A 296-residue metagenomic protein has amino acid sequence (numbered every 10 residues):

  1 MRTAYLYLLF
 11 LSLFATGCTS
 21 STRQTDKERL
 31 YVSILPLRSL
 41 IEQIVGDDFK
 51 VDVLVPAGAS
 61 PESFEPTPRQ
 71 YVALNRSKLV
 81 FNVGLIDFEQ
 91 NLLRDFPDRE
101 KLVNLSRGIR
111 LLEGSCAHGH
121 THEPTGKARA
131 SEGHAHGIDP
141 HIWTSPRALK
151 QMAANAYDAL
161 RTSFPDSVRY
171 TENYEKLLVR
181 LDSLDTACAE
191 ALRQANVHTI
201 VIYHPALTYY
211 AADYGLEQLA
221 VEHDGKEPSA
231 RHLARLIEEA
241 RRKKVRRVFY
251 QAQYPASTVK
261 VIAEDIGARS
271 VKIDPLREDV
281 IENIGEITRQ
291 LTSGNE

Functional and structural regions predicted by a protein language model:
Y5-T16: Bacterial N-terminal signal peptides
C18-E296: Extracytoplasmic metal-acquisition and chelation regions
